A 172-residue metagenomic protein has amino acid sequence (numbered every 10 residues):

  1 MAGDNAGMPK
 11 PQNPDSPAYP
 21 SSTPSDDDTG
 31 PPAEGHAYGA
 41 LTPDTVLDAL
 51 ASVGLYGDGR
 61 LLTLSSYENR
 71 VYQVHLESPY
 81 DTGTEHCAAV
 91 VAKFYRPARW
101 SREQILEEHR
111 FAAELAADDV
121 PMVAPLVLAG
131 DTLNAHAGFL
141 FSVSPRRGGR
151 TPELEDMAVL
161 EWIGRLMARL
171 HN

Functional and structural regions predicted by a protein language model:
M1-A2, N172: Short intrinsically disordered, low-complexity coil segments enriched in acidic
A2-G3, G7-D58: Juxta-kinase regulatory segment immediately upstream of eukaryotic protein kinase catalytic domains
A37, G59, L154-A158: Short, surface-exposed alpha-helical recognition segments that flank or form part of ligand/macromolecule-binding
L41, S66, L106: Conserved active-site and cofactor/substrate-binding residues in soluble primary-metabolism enzymes
T45-S52, R70, E107-E114: Residue-level detector of alpha-helical secondary structure
V53-H75: ATP-binding glycine-rich phosphate-binding loop
L76-N172: ATP-binding pocket architecture of kinase catalytic cores
